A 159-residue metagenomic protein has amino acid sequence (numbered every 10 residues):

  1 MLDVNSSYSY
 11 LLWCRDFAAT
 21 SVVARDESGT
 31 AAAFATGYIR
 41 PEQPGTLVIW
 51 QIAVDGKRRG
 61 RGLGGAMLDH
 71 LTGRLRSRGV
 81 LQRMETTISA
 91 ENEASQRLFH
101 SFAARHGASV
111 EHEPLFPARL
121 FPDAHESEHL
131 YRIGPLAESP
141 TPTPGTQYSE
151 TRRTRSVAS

Functional and structural regions predicted by a protein language model:
M1-E27, A31, T36: Active-site rim helix/loop that mediates acceptor-substrate recognition in acyltransferases
R40-I49, R59, R78-Q82: A conserved beta-turn-beta hairpin within the catalytic core of GNAT-like acetyltransferases that forms part
Q51-R59, I88-S89: A short, internal acetyl-CoA/4′-phosphopantetheine-binding micro-motif in the GNAT/acyltransferase core
V54, G60-R74, R97-S101: Conserved acetyl-CoA-binding loop-helix of GNAT-fold acetyltransferases
G65, A90-H112, P122: Conserved active-site alpha-helix within GNAT-family acetyltransferase domains
L75-A90: Conserved GNAT acetyl-CoA-binding A-motif
H106-S159: C-terminal "cap" of GNAT-fold acetyltransferases
